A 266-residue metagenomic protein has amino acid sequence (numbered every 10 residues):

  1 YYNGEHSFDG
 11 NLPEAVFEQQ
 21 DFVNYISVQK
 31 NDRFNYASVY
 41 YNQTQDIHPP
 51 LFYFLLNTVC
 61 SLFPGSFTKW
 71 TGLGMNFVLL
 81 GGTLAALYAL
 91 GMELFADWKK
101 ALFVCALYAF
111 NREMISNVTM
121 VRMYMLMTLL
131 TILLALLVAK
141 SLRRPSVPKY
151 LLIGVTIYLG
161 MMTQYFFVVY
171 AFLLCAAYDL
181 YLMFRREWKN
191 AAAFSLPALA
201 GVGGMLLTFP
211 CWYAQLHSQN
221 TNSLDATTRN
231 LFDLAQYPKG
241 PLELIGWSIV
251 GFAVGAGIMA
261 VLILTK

Functional and structural regions predicted by a protein language model:
Y1-N3, A193-A198, P210-P238: Extracytoplasmic catalytic-loop and juxtamembrane helix elements of membrane-embedded, polyprenol/dolichol-linked
Y2-H48, C60-G65: Interfacial juxtamembrane loops and adjacent helix segments that form the catalytic/substrate-binding surfaces
Y41, Q45-F54, L62-G82: Loop-to-helix entry region of an early transmembrane alpha helix in multi-pass inner-membrane enzymes
T58, A86, A106, F110 (+3 more regions): Specific aromatic-rich, kink-prone transmembrane helix
T71-F95, L133: Transmembrane-helix motifs of polytopic, lipid-linked glycan transferases
T119-Y124: Short acidic/glycine- and proline-prone juxtamembrane loop motifs at membrane-interface regions of multi-pass membrane
L137-L152, I157, V169-G203, N222-L231 (+1 more regions): Perimembrane helix-loop-helix junctions
G201-L207, K239-K266: Alpha-helical transmembrane segments at the extracellular/periplasmic loop-to-helix junctions of multi-pass membrane
